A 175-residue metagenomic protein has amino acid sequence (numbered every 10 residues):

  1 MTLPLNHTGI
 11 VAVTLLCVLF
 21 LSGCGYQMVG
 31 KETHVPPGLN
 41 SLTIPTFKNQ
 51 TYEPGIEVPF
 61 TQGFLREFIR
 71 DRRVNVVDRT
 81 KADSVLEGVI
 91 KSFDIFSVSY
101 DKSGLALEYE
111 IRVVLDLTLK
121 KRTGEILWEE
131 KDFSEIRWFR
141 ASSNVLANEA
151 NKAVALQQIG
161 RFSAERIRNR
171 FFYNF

Functional and structural regions predicted by a protein language model:
M1-L3, F20-S22, Y26: General N-terminal leader/first-domain-start detector
M1-V13: Bacterial N-terminal signal peptides that target proteins for export
H7, S22, R122-T123: Short, ordered coil/turn segments that flank beta-strands lining enzyme active or ligand-binding pockets
V11-G23: Bacterial N-terminal signal peptides
G23-L65, R70-K81, I95, G160 (+1 more regions): A structural "domain/chain start" motif
Y52, I56, L107, N151 (+2 more regions): Conserved acidic
F60, I111-V113, I159, S163: Hydrophobic alpha-helical membrane-association signature
D71-N75, K81, V85-D132, I136-A150 (+2 more regions): Surface-exposed short loop/turn segments
